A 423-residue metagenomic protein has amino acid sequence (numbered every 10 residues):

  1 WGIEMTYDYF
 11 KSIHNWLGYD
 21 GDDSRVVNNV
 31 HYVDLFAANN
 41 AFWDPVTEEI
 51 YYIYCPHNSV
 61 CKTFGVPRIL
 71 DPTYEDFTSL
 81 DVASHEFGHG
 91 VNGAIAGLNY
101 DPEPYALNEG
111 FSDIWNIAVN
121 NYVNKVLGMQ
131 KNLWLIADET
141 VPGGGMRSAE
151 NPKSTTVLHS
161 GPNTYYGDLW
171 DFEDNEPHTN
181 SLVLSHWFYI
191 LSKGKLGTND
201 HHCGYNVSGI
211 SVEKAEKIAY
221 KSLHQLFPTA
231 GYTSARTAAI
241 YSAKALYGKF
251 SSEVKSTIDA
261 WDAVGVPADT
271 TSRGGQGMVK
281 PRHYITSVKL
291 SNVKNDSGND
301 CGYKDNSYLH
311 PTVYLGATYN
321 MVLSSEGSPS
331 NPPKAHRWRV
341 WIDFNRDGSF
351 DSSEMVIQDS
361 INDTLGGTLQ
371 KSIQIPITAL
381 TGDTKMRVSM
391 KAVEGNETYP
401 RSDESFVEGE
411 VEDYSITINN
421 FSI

Functional and structural regions predicted by a protein language model:
W1-S84, V91-T271: Zinc-dependent metallohydrolase catalytic domains
A268-F421: A broad "non-catalytic interaction surface" signal
